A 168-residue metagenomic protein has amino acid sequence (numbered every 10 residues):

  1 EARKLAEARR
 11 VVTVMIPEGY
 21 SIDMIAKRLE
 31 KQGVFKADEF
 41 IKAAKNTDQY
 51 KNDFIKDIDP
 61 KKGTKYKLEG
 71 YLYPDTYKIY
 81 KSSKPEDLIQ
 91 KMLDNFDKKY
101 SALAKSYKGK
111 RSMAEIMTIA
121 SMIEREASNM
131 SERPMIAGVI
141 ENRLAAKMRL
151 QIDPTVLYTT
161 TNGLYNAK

Functional and structural regions predicted by a protein language model:
E1-V11: Terminal hydrophobic membrane-targeting helix
V14, A26, E30-K36, I41 (+1 more regions): Bacterial extracytoplasmic/cell-wall-associated proteins, especially those involved in peptidoglycan
I16-E18: Short, contiguous acidic and Ser/Thr-rich linear segments
Y20-D23: Short, solvent-exposed linear patches
